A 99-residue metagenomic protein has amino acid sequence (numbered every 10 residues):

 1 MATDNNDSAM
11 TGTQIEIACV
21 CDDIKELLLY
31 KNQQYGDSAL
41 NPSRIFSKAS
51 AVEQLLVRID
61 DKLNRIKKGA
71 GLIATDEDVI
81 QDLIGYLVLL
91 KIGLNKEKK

Functional and structural regions predicted by a protein language model:
M1-K99: Intrinsically disordered, low-complexity regulatory regions that flank transcription factor DNA-binding cores
